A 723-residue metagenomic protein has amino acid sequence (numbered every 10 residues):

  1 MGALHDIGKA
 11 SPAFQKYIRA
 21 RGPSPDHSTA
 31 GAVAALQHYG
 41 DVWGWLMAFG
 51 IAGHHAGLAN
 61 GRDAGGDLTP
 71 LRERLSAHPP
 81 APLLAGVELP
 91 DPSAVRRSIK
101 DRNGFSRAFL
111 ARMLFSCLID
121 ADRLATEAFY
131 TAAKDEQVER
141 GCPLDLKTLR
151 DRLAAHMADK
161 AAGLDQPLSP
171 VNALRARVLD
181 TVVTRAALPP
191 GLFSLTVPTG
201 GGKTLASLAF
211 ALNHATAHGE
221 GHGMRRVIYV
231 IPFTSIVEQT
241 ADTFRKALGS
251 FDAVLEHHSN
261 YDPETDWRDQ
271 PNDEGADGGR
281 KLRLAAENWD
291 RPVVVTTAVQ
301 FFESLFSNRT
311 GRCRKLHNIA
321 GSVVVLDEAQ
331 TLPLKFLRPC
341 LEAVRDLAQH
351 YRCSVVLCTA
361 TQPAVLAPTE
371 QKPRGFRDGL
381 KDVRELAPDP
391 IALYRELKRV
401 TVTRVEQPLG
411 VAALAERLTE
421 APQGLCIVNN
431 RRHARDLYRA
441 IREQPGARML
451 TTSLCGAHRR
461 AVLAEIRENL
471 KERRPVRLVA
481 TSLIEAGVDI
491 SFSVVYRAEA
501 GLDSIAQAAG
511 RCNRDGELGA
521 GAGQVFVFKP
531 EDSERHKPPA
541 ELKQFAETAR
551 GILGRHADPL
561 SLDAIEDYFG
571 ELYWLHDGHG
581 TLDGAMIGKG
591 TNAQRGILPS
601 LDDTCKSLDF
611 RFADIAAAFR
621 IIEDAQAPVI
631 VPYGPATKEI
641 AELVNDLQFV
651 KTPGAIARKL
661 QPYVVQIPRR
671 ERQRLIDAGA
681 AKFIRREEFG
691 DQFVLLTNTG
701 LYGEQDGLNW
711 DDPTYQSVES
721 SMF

Functional and structural regions predicted by a protein language model:
M1-K160: Accessory nucleic-acid engagement/destabilization modules that flank
P189-H214: Walker A/P-loop
G223-A247, H258-Y261, A364: Conserved Walker A/P-loop ATP-binding site and its immediately adjacent core in helicase/helicase-like ATPase domains
G249-F306: Inter-Walker segment of RecA-like/P-loop motor cores
L255-W267, N429-R432, A447-L463, A480-E485: Conserved helicase motor
P339, R345-D346, R399-R432, D436: Conserved interdomain hinge at the start of the Helicase C-terminal
A348, A412-A421, R432, D436 (+6 more regions): C-terminal helicase lobe and adjacent C-terminal extensions/tails of nucleic-acid helicase motors
T361-T419: Interdomain hinge/linker at the junction between the two RecA-like core domains of SF2 helicases
